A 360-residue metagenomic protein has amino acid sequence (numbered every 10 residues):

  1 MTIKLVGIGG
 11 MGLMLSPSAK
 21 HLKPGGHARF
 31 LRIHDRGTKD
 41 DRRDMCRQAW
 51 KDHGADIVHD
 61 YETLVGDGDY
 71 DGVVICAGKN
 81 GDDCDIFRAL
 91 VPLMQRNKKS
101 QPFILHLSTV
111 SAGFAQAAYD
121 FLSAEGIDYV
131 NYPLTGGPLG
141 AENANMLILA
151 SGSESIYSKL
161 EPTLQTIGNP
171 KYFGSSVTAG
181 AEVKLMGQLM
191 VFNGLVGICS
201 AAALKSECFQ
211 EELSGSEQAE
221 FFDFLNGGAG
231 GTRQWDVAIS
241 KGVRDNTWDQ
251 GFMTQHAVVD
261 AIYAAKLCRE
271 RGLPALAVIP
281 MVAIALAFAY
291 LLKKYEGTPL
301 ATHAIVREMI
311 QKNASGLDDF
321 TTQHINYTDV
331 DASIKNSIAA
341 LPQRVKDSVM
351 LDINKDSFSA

Functional and structural regions predicted by a protein language model:
M1-V74, P138, K171-Y172, A203 (+3 more regions): NAD(P)+-binding Rossmann beta1-loop-alpha1 motif at the extreme N-terminus of oxidoreductases
I8-G9, T109-F192: Rossmann-fold dinucleotide-binding core
L13, A55-G113, E142, M146-L149: Rossmann-like NAD(P)-binding element
K23, K51, S123, L164-Q165 (+2 more regions): Anion (oxyanion) recognition and catalysis
I57, D128-V130, A275: Hydrophobic beta-strand scaffold residues
T178-M309: Helical "substrate-binding/catalytic lid" subdomain of Rossmann-like NAD(P)-dependent dehydrogenases/reductases
C268, A285-A360: NAD(P)-dependent dehydrogenase/reductase Rossmann-like domain
